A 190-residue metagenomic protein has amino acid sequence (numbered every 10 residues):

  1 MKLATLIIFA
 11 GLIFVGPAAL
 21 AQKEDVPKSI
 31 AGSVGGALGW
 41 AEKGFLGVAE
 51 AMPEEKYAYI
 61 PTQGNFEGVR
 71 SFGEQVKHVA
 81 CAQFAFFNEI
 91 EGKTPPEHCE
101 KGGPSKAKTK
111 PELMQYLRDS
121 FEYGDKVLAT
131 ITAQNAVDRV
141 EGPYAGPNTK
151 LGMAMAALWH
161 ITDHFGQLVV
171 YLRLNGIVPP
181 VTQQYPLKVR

Functional and structural regions predicted by a protein language model:
T5-G16: Bacterial N-terminal signal peptides
P17-A21: Sec/Tat signal peptide C-region and signal peptidase I cleavage site
Q22-I30, G92-K106: Acidic/histidine-rich, surface-exposed loop or edge segments in extracytoplasmic proteins
G35-L46, A58-K101, E141-R190: Short, contiguous alpha-helical
G44, V48-A49, F87, Y123 (+1 more regions): Well-ordered alpha-helical scaffold segments within catalytic/enzyme domains
E50-Y59, L128-V137, L174-P179: Surface-exposed helix-capping loop/turn segments at secondary-structure junctions
S105-E141, T149-D163: Acidic/histidine-rich alpha-helical segments that form the ligand environment of transition-metal centers
